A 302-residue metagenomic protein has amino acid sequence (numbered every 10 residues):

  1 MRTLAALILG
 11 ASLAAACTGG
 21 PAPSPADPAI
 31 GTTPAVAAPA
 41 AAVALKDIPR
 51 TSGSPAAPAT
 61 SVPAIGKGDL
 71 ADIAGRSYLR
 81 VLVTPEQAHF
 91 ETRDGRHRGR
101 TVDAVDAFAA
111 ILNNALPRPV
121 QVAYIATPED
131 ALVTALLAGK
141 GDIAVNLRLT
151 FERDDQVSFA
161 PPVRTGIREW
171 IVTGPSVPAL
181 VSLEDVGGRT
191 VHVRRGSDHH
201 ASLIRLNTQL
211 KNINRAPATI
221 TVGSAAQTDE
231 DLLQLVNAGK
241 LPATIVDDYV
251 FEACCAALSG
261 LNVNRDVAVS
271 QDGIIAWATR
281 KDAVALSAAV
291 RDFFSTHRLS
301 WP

Functional and structural regions predicted by a protein language model:
R2-I125, A131, L137, P178-A179 (+3 more regions): N-terminal hydrophobic or amphipathic helices and topogenic motifs
G19-P21, G53-A64, D198-T219, G223 (+3 more regions): Ligand-binding clefts/hinges and TM-proximal coupling segments of bilobed small-molecule sensing domains
P63, A88, R98, D106 (+5 more regions): Acidic, polar ligand-binding/catalytic clefts
L79-R80, A138, D142-I143, L235 (+1 more regions): Short, Asp-centered acidic motifs that coordinate Mg2+ and/or phosphate in catalytic or ligand-binding sites
P85-Q87, G95-R96, L149-T150, G174-P178 (+4 more regions): Short coil/turn segments
T92, D106-Q121, P161, H199-A225 (+1 more regions): Ligand-binding cleft/hinge of the Venus flytrap
A131-L136, T228-L235, L241, V250-F251: Short, hydrophobic alpha-helical packing/hinge segments within bilobed ligand-binding/sensory domains
A135, S202-R205, A253-C254, A289: Phosphate- and divalent-cation-binding pockets in alpha/beta enzyme and binding domains that engage nucleotide-derived
